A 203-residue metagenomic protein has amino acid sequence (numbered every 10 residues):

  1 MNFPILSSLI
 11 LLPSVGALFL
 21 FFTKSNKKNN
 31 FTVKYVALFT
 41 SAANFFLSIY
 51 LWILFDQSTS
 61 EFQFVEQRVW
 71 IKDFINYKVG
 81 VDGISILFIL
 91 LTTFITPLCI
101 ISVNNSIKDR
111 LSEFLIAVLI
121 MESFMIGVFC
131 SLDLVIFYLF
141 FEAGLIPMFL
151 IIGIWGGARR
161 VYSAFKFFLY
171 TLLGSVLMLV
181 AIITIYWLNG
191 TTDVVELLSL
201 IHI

Functional and structural regions predicted by a protein language model:
M1-I5, L20-I116, T191, V195-E196: Transmembrane helix-loop-helix hairpins at membrane boundaries of multipass inner-membrane proteins
F3-L12, V81-T92, V135-P147: Structural signature of hydrophobic alpha-helical transmembrane segments
I10-P13, A37-T40, T92, V118 (+2 more regions): Residue-level recognition of transmembrane alpha-helices in multi-pass small-molecule transporters/permeases
P13, S41-N44, T93-T96, M121-M125 (+2 more regions): Residue-level recognition of pore/gate-forming positions within transmembrane alpha-helices of multi-pass
G16-K24, L98-C99, I146-W155: Juxtamembrane transmembrane-helix termini
K27-N29, I120, F124-L200: Alpha-helical multi-pass transmembrane bundles of energy-transducing inner-membrane proteins
